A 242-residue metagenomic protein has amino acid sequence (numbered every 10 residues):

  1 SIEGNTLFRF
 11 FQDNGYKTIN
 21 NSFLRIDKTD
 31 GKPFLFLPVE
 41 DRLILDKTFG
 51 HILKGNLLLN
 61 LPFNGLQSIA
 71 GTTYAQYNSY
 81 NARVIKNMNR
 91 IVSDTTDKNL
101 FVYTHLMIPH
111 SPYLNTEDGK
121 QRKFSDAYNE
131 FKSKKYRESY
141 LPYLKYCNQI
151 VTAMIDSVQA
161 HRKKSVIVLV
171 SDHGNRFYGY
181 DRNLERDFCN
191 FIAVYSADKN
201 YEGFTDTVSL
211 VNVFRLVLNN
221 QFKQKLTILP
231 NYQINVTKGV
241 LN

Functional and structural regions predicted by a protein language model:
S1-N242: Catalytic domains that recognize anionic headgroups
